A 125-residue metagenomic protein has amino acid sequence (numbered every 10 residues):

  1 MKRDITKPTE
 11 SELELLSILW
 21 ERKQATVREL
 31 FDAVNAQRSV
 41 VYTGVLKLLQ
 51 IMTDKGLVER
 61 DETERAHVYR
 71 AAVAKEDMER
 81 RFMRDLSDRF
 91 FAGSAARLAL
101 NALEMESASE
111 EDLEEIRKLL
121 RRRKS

Functional and structural regions predicted by a protein language model:
I5-S11, T63-F82: Short, cationic-aromatic polyanion-contact patches
L13-I18, E29: Pre-recognition alpha-helix immediately N-terminal to the DNA-recognition helix within helix-turn-helix or winged-helix
L19-K23, A102: Short helix-to-turn junction characteristic of helix-turn-helix DNA-binding domains, especially the helix
A25-V34: Short acidic, hydrophobic short linear motifs in intrinsically disordered regions
L46-Q50: Short, hydrophobic-biased segments on the C-terminal half of alpha helices that form "recognition helices"
G56: Glycine-centered, phosphate/nucleic-acid-interacting loop/turn motifs that mediate DNA/RNA or nucleotide
R60: Short beta-strand "wing" residues that participate in macromolecule-binding interfaces
M78, F82-K124: Amphipathic alpha-helical dimerization/coiled-coil segments that flank or bridge DNA-binding/regulatory modules
